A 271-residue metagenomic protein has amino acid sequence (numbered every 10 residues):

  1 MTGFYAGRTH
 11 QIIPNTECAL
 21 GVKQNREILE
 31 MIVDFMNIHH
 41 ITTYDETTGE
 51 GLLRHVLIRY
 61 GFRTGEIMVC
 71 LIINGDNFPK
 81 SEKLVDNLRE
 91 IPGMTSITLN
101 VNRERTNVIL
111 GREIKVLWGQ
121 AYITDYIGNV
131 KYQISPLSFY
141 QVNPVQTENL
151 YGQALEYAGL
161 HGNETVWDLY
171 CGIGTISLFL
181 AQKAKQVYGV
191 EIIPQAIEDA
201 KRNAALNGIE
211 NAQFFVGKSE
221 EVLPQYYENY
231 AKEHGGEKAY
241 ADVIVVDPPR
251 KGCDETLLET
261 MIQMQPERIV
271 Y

Functional and structural regions predicted by a protein language model:
M1-T43, F78: Extended interfacial segments that mediate partner engagement and assembly in macromolecular machines
G3-A6, C70-I72, A200: Short, acidic/hydrophobic/Gly-rich beta-strand patch recurrent on exposed beta strands that often constitutes part
R8, F62-T64, I127: A generic beta-sheet turn/junction motif
I13-T16, N25, L29, E66-S81 (+2 more regions): Accessory substrate-recognition/RNA-binding modules or partner subunits associated with SAM-dependent
T43-E50, V166: Short helix/loop segment immediately N-terminal to the Walker
G49-R63: Short edge beta-strands and adjacent turn/loop segments
I58, G65-N74, K131-S135, V243: Short, aliphatic-rich beta-strand segments
K80-I91, T95-Y271: Rossmann-like S-adenosyl-L-methionine
